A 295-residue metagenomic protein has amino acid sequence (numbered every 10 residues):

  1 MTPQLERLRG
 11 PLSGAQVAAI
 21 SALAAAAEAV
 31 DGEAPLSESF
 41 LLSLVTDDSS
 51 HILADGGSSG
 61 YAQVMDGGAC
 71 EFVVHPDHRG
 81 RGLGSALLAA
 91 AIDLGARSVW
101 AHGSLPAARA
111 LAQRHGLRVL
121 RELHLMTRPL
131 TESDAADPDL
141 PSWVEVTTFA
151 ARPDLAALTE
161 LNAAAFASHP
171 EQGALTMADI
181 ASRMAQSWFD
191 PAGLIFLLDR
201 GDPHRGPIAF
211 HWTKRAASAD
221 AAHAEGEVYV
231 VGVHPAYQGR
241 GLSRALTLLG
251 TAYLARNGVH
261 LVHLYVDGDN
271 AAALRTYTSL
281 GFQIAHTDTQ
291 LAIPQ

Functional and structural regions predicted by a protein language model:
M1, S58, D66-A69, P76-V144 (+1 more regions): Acyl-donor-binding surface of acyltransferase catalytic domains
M1-S39, D139-G173: Short amphipathic alpha-helix that is part of the acyltransferase structural core
R7-L12, A24-S98, I208-E225: Conserved donor-binding loop and adjoining core beta-sheet/short helix segment in diverse acyl/aminoacyl transferases
V74, V231-V233, V266: Hydrophobic adenine-recognition pocket in adenosine-nucleotide-binding enzymes
G80-L94, R114, V230-P235, G239-R256 (+1 more regions): Conserved acetyl-CoA-binding loop-helix of GNAT-fold acetyltransferases
S85-A86, A101-E122, G239-R240, R244 (+2 more regions): Conserved active-site alpha-helix within GNAT-family acetyltransferase domains
L125-E145, R152, Y265-A271, G281 (+1 more regions): C-terminal "cap" of GNAT-fold acetyltransferases
G173, D179, R183-A245: Glycine/small-residue-rich hydrophobic helix-like segments
